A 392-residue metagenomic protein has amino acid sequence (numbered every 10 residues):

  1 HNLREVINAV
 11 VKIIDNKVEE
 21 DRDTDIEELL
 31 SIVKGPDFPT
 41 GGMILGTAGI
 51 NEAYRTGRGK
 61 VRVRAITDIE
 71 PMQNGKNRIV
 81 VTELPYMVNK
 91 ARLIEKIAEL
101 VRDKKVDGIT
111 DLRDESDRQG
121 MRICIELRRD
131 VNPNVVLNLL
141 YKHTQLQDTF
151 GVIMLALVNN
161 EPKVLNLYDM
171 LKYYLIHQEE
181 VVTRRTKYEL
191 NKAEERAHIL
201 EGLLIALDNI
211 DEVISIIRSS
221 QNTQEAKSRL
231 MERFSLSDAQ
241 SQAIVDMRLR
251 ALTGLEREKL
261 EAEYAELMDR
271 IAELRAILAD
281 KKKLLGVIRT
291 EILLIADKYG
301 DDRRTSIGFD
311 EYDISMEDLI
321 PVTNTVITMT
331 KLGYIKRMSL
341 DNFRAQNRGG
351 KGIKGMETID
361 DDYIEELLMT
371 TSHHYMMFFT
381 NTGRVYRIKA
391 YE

Functional and structural regions predicted by a protein language model:
N2-E392: C-terminal interaction appendages of subunits in large macromolecular complexes
